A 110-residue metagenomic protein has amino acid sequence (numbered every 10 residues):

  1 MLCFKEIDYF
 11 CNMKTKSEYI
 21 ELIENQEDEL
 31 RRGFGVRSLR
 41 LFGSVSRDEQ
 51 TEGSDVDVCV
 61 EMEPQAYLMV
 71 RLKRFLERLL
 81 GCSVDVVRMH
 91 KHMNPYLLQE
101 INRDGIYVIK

Functional and structural regions predicted by a protein language model:
M1-S38, S46-E52, M62-K110: Catalytic core of pol beta-like nucleotidyltransferases
R40, D57-C59: Short, well-ordered beta-strand segments
